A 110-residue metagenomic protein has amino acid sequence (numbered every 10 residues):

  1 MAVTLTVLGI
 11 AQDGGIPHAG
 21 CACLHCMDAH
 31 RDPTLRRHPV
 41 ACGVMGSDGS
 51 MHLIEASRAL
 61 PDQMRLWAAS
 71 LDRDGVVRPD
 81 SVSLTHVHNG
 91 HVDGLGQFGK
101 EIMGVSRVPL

Functional and structural regions predicted by a protein language model:
M1-T6: Extreme N-terminal starter segment of soluble prokaryotic enzymes
I10: Cofactor-binding loop segments of dinucleotide-utilizing enzymes, especially the Rossmann-like FAD- and NAD(P)+-binding
D13-G15: Arg/Lys-rich, low-complexity, intrinsically disordered N-terminal tails that contact nucleic acids
P17-S83, V87, D93-E101: Pre-active-site segment of Zn-dependent metallo-hydrolases
S83, P109-L110: A short beta-strand/loop micro-motif in the catalytic core of glycosyltransferases that engages the nucleotide-sugar
G104-V108: A short helix->loop->beta-strand "cap" motif at the edges of active sites that frequently abuts
